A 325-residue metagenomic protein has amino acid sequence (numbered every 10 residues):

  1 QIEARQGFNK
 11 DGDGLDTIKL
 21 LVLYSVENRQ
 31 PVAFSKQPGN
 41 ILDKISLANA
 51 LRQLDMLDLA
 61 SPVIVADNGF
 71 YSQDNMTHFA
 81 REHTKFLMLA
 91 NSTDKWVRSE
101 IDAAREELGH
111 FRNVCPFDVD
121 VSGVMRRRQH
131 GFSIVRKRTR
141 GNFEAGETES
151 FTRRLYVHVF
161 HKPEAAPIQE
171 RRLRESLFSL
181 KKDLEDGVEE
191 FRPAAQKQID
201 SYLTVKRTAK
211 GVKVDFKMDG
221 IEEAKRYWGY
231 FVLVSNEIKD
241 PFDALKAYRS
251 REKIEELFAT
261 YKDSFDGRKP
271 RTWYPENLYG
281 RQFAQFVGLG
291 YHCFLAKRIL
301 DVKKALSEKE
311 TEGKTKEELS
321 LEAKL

Functional and structural regions predicted by a protein language model:
Q1-L325: Anion-binding and metal-coordination hotspots
